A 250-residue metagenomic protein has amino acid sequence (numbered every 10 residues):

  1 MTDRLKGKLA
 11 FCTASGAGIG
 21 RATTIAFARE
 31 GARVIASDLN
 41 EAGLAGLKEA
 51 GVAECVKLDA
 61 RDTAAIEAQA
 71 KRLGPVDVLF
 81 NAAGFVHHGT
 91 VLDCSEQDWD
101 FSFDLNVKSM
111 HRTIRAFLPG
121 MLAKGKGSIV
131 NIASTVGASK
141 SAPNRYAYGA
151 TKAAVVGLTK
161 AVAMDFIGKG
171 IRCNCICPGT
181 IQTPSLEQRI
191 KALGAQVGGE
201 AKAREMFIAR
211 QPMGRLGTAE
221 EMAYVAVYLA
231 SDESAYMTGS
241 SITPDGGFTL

Functional and structural regions predicted by a protein language model:
L9, G16-G18: Conserved glycine-rich cofactor-binding loop
T90-V91, D98-F103, F207: Substrate-binding pocket helix/loop in short-chain dehydrogenase/reductase
H111, M213-P244, T249: C-terminal substrate-recognition "lid" of short-chain dehydrogenase/reductases
I114, T151, T159: Active-site helix of classical SDR
P119, M164-D165, A235: Alpha-helical segment proximal to the catalytic Tyr-Lys
S134: Residue(s) in the substrate-gating loop at a strand-loop-helix junction that position the organic substrate next
I167, R172, M237-G239: Short, small/polar-rich loop/turn modules that mediate ligand/substrate recognition or access, typified
